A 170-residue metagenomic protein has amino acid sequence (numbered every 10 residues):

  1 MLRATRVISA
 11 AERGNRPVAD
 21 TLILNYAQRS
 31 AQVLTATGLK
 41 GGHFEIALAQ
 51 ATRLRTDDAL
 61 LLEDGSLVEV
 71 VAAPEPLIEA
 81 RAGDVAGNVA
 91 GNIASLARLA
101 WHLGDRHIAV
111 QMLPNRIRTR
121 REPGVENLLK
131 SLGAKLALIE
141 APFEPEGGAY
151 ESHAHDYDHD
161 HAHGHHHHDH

Functional and structural regions predicted by a protein language model:
M1-T52: Intrinsically disordered, low-complexity, positively charged segments
M1-V18, D84-L128, L132: Glycine- and charge-enriched low-complexity intrinsically disordered segments
K40-F44, S66, P76: Short acidic/polar mixed-charge low-complexity motifs
L48, L54-R55, L60-L62: Short, well-ordered loop/turn sites that connect or cap secondary structure elements
L67, K135-E144: Conserved short beta-strand edge segments in small beta-sheet-based binding/regulatory domains
E69-N88: Short glycine-/aliphatic-rich beta-strand segments at the starts of folded cytosolic domains
P76, P114-R120, A141-H155: Short proline/glycine- and acidic-rich turn/helix-capping motifs at secondary-structure junctions
G147-H170: Histidine-centered metal-binding segments
